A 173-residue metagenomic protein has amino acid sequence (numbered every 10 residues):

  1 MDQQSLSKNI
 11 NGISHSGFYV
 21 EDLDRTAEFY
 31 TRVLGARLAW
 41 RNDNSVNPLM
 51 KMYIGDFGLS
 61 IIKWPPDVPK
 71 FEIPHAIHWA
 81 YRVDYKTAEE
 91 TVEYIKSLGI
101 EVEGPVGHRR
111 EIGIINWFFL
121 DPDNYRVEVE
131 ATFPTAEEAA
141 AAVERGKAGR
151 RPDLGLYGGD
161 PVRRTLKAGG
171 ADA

Functional and structural regions predicted by a protein language model:
M1-N9, E93, S97-A173: Vicinal oxygen chelate
D2-S5, W64-P69: Short beta-strand/turn micro-motifs at beta-sheet edges
G12-E21, M50-Y53, P69-Y94, I115-L120 (+1 more regions): Vicinal oxygen chelate
F18-L59: Core segments of cupin and vicinal oxygen chelate
E28, R32, E89-E93, S97: Replace "anionic and nucleotidyl ligands
P48, D67, V106-R110: Short, solvent-exposed loop/turn elements at beta->coil junctions and helix N-caps that rim active or binding pockets
S60-K63, E128: Conserved beta-strand in the GNAT
